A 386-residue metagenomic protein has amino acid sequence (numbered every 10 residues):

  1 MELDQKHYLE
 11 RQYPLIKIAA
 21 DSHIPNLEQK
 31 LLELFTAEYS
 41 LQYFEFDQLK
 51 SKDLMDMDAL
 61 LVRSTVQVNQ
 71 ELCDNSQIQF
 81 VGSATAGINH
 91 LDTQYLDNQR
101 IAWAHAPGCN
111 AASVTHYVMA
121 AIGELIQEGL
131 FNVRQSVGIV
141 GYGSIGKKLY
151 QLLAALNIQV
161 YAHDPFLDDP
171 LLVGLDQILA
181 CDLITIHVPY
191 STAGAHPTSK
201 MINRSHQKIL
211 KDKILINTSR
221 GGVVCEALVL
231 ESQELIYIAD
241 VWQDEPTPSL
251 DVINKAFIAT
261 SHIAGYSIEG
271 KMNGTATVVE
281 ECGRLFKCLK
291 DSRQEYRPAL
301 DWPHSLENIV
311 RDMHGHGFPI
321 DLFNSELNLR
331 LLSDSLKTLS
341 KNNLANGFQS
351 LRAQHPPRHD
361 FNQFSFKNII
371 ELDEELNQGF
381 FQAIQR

Functional and structural regions predicted by a protein language model:
M1-M57: N-terminal glycine-/charge-rich "phosphate-binding" loop or analogous flexible N-terminal tail
Y13-L15, V133-S136, D212: Phosphate-coordination loops involved in phosphoryl transfer and adenosine-cofactor binding
S22, T115, V133-A154: Glycine-rich adenosine-cofactor-binding loop
D58-G129: Phosphate/diphosphate ligand-binding glycine-rich loop within oxidoreductases
V68-N69, L167-L250: Rossmann-like adenosine-cofactor binding region
T115-L130, A155-L156, T275-R284: Oxidoreductase and adenylate-handling cofactor-binding alpha/beta cores
L156-L171: NAD(P)-binding Rossmann-fold cofactor-contacting core
D212, S219-Q385: Rossmann-like dinucleotide-binding domain for NAD(H)/NADP(H)
